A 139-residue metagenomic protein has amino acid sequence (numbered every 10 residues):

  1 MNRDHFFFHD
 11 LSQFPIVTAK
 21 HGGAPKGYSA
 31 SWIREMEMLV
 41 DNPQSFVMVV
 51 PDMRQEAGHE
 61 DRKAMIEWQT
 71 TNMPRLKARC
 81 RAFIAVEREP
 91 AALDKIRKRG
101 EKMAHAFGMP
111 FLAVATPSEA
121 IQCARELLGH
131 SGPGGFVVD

Functional and structural regions predicted by a protein language model:
N2-D139: Amphipathic, Lys/Arg-enriched alpha-helical "gate/interface" segment within cytosolic domains that mediates
